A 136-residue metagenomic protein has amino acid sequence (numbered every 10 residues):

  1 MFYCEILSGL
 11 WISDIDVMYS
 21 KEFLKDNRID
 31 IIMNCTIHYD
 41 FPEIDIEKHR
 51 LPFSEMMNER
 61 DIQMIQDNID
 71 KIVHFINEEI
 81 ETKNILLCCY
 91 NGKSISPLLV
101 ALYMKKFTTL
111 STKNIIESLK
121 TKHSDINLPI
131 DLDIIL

Functional and structural regions predicted by a protein language model:
F2-L87, L102-L136: Cysteine-based protein phosphatase catalytic domain of the PTP/DSP
S96-L98: A eukaryotic "domain-to-IDR transition" signal
